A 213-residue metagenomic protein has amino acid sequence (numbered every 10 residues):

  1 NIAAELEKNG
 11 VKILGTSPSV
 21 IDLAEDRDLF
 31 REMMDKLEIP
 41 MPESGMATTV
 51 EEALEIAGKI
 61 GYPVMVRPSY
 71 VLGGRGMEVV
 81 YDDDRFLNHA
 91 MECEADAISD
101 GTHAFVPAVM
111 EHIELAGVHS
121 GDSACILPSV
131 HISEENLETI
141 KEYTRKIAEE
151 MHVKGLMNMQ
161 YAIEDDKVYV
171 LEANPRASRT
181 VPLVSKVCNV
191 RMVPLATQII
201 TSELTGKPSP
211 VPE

Functional and structural regions predicted by a protein language model:
N1-G10: Short Gly/Thr/Asp-enriched flexible loops that form oxyanion-binding sites at enzyme active sites
A3-A4, I56, Y81: Catalytic core of soluble alpha/beta enzymes
E7-K8, F30-E32, S44-G45, P68-Y70 (+2 more regions): Generic detector of short, locally flexible boundary/turn motifs and exposed helical patches
V11-G15, L37, I60-P63, L72-G73 (+1 more regions): ATP-dependent carboxylate activation and anion-phosphoryl transfer catalytic cores that bind Mg-ATP to form
L14-M77: A conserved helix-loop-beta module that forms one wall/lid of the active-site cleft in ATP-utilizing catalytic domains
